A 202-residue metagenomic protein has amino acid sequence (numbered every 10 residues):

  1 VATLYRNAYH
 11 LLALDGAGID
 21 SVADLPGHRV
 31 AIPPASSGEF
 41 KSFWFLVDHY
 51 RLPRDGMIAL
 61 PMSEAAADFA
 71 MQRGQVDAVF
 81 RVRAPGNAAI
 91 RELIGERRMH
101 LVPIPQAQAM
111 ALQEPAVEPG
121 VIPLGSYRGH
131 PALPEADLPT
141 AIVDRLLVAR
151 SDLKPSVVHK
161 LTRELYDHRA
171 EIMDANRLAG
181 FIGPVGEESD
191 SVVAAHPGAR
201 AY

Functional and structural regions predicted by a protein language model:
V1-N7, Y202: Short intrinsically disordered, low-complexity coil segments enriched in acidic
A2, L12, V102, V148: Residues in well-ordered beta-strands of folded domains
T3, V22-D24, D137-I142: Short, flexible turn/loop "capping" segments at secondary-structure junctions
N7-Q75: Bilobed "Venus flytrap"/periplasmic-binding protein-like clamshell domains and structurally analogous long
A17, R54-L146, L153: Pocket-lining segment of extracytoplasmic ligand-binding domains
G27-R29, A116-P119, T162-E164: Short intrinsically disordered coil segments
V47-H49, G95-E96, R163-Y166: Short, solvent-exposed amphipathic alpha-helical segments in soluble enzyme and RNA/protein-processing domains
H130-Y202: Segments of small-molecule ligand-sensing domains
